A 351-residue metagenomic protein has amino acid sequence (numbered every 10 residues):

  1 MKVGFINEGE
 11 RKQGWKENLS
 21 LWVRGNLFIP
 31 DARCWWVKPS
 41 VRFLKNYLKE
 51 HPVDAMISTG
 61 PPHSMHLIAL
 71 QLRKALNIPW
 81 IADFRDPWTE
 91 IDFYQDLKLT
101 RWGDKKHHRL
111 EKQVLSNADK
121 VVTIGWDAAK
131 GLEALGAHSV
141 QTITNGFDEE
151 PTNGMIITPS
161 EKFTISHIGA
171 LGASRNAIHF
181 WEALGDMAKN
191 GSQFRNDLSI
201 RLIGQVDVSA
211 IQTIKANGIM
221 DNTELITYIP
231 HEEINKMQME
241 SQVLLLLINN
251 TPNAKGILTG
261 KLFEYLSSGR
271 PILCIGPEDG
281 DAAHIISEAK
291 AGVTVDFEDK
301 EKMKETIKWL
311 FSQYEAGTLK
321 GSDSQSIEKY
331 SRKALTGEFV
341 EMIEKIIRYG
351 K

Functional and structural regions predicted by a protein language model:
M1-K38, Y47: A conserved catalytic-core segment of Leloir-type glycosyltransferases
K45, S64-L67, Q71-A75, W88-T89 (+1 more regions): Membrane-proximal helix-turn-helix segments that form the acceptor-binding/catalytic region of lipid-linked
D119, E224, Q238-K255: Acidic donor-binding loop of glycosyltransferase active sites
D127, I143-G146: Carbohydrate-associated surface elements
F147-K162: Acidic anion/phosphate-binding donor-loop and adjacent secondary structure in glycosyltransferase catalytic cores
T158-R175, W181-G185, L335: Conserved donor-binding/catalytic core segment of Leloir-type glycosyltransferases
G191, D197-L198, L202-G204, S209-E233: Nucleotide-activated donor-binding/catalytic signature segment of Leloir-type glycosyltransferases, i.e., the conserved
F297-K302, E315-K345: A charged, aromatic-enriched C-terminal amphipathic alpha-helix characteristic of glycosyltransferases across folds
